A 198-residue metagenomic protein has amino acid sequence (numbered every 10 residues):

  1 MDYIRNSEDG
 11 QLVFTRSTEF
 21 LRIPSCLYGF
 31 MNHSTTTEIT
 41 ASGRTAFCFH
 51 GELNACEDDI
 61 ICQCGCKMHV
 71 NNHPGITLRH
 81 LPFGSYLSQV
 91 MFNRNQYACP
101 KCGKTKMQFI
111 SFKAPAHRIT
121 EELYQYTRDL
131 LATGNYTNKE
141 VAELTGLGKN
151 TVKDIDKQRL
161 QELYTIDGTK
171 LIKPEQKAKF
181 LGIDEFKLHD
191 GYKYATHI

Functional and structural regions predicted by a protein language model:
M1-I110: Short, conserved DNA-binding cores of transcription-related domains
E38-G43, D58-D59, A132-G134, Q161-A178: Intrinsically disordered, low-complexity coil segments
F49, I61-C64, C99, V141 (+3 more regions): Mobile genetic element proteins and their domesticated derivatives, centered on retroelements and DNA transposons
C102-S111, N150-Y164: Short, structured interface segments
K104-Q125: Short, Lys/Arg-enriched anionic-surface-contact patches
T120-Y136: Short, amphipathic alpha-helical "recognition" segments used to contact nucleic acids or chromatin
T137-I155: Short, basic interhelical loop/turn and adjoining N-cap of the next helix at nucleic-acid- or acidic-partner-contacting
D154, Q158-I198: RNase H-like nuclease fold core
